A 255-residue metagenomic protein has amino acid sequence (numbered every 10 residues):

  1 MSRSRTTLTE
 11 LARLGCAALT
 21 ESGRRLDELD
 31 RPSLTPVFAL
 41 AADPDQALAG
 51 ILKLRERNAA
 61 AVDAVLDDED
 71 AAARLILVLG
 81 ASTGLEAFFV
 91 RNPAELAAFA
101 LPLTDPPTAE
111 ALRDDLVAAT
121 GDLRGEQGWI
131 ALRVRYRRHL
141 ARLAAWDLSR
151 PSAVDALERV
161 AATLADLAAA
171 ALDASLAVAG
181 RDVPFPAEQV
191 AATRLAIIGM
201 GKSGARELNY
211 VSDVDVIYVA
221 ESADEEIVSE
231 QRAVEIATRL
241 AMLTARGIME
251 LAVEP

Functional and structural regions predicted by a protein language model:
M1-P255: Non-catalytic regulatory/linker segments of enzymes
